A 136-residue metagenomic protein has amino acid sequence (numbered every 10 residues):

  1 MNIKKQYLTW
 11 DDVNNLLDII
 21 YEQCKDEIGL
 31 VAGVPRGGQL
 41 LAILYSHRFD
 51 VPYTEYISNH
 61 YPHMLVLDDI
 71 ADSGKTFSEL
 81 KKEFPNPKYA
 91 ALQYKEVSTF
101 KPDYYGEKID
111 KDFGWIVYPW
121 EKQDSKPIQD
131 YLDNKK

Functional and structural regions predicted by a protein language model:
M1-K136: PRPP-associated nucleotide enzymes
